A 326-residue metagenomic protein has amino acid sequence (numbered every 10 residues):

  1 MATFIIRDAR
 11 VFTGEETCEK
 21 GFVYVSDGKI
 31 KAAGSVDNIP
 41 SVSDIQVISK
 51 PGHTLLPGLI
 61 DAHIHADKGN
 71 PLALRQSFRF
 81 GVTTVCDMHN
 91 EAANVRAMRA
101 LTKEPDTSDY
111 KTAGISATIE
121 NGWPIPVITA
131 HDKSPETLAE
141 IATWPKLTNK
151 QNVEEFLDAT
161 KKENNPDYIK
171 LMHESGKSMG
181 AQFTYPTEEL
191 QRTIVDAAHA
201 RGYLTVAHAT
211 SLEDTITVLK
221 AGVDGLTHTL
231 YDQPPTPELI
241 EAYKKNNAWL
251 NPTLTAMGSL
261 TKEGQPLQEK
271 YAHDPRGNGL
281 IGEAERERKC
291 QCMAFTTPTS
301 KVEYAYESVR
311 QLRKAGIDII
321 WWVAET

Functional and structural regions predicted by a protein language model:
F4-I6, P40-R75, R79, T83: Replace "His-x-His-based motif
I5, V11-L56: Histidine-rich, glycine-flanked metal-binding segment
A9, V23, G28, G52 (+9 more regions): Divalent metal-coordination and catalytic microenvironments
A73-A97, T107-S116, N165-G176, L204 (+5 more regions): Divalent metal-dependent hydrolysis catalytic cores, especially in the metallo-beta-lactamase
E91-L101, M179-Q191, Q233-K244: Active-site-adjacent beta->alpha loops and helix N-cap segments on the catalytic face of soluble alpha/beta enzymes
R99, Q191-R201, K244, R310-R313: Surface-exposed amphipathic alpha-helices with a cationic face
E104-T217, L230: Histidine/acidic-residue-rich, glycine-tolerant segments that coordinate divalent metal ions
T143-W144, T148-A181, L230-T326: Active-site neighborhoods of metal-dependent hydrolases
